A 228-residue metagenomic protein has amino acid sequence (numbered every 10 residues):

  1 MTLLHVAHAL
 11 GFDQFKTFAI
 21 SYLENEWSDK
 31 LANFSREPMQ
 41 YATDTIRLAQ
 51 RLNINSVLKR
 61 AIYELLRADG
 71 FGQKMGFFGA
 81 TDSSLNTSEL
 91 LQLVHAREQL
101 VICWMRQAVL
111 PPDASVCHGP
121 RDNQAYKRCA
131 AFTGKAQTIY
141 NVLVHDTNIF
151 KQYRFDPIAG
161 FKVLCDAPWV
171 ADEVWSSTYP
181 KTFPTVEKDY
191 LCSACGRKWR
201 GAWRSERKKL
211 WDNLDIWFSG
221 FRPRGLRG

Functional and structural regions predicted by a protein language model:
T2-H8, F12-Y22, T45-Q50, I54-E64: A structural feature that tracks compact, well-ordered secondary-structure segments with a strong bias toward
N25: Active-site micro-motifs of SAM-dependent methyltransferase domains
S28-G228: Acidic, serine/threonine- and proline-rich low-complexity regulatory tracts
